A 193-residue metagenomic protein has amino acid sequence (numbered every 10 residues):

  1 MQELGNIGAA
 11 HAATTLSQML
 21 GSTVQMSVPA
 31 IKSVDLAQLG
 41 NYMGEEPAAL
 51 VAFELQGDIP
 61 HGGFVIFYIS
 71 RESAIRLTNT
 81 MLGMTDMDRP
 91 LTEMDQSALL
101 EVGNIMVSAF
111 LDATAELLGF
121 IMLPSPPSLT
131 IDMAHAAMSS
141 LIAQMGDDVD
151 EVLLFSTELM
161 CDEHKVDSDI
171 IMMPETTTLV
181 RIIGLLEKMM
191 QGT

Functional and structural regions predicted by a protein language model:
M1-T193: Composition-driven recognition of glycine/serine/threonine/acidic- and proline-rich low-complexity segments and repeats
